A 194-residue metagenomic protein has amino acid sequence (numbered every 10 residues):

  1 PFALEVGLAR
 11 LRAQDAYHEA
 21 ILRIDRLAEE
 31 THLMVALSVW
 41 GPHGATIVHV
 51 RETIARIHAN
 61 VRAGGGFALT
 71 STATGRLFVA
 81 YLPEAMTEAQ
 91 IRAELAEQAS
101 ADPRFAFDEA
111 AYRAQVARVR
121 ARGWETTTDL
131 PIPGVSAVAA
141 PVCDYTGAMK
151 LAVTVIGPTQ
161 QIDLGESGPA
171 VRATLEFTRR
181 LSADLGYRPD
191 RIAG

Functional and structural regions predicted by a protein language model:
P1-T46, V50: HTH-adjacent hinge/linker in prokaryotic transcriptional regulators
G7-L11, Q98-A99, G157, Q161 (+1 more regions): Short amphipathic alpha-helical interaction patches enriched in hydrophobic/aromatic residues with interspersed Lys/Arg
V50-E52, T154: Short clusters of small/polar residues that mark proteolytic maturation junctions
I57-P131: Short, solvent-exposed recognition segments
L69-G75, L151, G168-R188: Short, solvent-exposed cationic patches
A89-A99, L175-G194: Cysteine/selenocysteine-centered motifs that mediate thiol-based redox chemistry or coordinate metal-sulfur cofactors
R104-T178: Extended hydrophobic
